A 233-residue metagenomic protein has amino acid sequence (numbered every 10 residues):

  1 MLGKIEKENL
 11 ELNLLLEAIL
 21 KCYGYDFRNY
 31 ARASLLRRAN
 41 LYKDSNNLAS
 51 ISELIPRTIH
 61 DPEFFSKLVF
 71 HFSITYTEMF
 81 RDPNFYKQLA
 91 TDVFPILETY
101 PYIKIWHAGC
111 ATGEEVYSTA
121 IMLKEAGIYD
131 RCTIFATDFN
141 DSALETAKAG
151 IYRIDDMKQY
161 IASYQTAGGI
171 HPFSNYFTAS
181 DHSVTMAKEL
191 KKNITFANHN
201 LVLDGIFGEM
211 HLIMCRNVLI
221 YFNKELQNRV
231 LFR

Functional and structural regions predicted by a protein language model:
L2-W106: Conserved AdoMet
G24, Y102, Y129-R131, N193: A generic structural signal for alpha->beta connector loops
Y25, T75-M79, T112, L203 (+1 more regions): Short strand->helix junction
T91, P95, I121-E125, A149: Short, well-ordered alpha-helices that flank and scaffold nucleotide-derived cofactor binding pockets
Y100-E114, C132-F135: Conserved class I S-adenosyl-L-methionine
T112-Y129: Conserved SAM-binding loop of SAM-dependent methyltransferases across substrates and taxa, primarily the Class I
C132-M214, V218-L219, L226: Extended basic-aromatic, gly/pro-enriched interface segments that bind polyanionic ligands
F222-F232: A short, conserved alpha-helix within the catalytic core of class I
